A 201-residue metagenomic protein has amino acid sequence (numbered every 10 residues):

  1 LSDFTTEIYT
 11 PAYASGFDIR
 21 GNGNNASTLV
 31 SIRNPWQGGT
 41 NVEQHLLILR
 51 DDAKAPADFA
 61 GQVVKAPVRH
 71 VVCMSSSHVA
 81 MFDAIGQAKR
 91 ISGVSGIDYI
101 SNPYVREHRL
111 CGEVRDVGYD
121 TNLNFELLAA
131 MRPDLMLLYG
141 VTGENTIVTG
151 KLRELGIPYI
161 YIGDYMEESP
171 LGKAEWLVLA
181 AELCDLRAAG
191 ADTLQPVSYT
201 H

Functional and structural regions predicted by a protein language model:
L1-S2: Short Lys/Arg-enriched alpha/beta "domain-start" segment
A12-I19: Short edge beta-strands and adjacent beta->alpha junctions
T28-A129, L135-T142: A short, structured surface patch at a secondary-structure boundary
R69, V79-D83, E126-A130, G150 (+3 more regions): Solvent-exposed, polar/charged alpha-helical surfaces in well-ordered, non-transmembrane soluble domains, broadly
S75-H78, G86, R132, G140 (+3 more regions): Sec/Tat-exported extracytoplasmic proteins
Y119-L123, Y139-T146, E167-A174, A188-A191 (+1 more regions): Soluble non-cytosolic domains of exported or imported proteins
N145-D185: Charged, glycine-enriched surface loops/patches that mediate electrostatic binding to polyanionic ligands
T200-H201: Conserved small/polar residues in nucleotide/adenosyl-binding loops
